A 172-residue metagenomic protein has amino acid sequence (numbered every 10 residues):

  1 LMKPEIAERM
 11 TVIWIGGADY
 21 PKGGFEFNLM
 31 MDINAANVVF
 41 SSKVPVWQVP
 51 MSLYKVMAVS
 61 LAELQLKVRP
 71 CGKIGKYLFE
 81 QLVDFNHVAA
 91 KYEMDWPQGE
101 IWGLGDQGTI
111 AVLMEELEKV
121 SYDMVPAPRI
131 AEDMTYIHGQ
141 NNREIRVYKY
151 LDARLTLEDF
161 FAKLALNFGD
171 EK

Functional and structural regions predicted by a protein language model:
L1-V59: Active-site histidine-anchored catalytic micro-motif
M30, V49-K172: Conformational coupling and interaction surfaces
